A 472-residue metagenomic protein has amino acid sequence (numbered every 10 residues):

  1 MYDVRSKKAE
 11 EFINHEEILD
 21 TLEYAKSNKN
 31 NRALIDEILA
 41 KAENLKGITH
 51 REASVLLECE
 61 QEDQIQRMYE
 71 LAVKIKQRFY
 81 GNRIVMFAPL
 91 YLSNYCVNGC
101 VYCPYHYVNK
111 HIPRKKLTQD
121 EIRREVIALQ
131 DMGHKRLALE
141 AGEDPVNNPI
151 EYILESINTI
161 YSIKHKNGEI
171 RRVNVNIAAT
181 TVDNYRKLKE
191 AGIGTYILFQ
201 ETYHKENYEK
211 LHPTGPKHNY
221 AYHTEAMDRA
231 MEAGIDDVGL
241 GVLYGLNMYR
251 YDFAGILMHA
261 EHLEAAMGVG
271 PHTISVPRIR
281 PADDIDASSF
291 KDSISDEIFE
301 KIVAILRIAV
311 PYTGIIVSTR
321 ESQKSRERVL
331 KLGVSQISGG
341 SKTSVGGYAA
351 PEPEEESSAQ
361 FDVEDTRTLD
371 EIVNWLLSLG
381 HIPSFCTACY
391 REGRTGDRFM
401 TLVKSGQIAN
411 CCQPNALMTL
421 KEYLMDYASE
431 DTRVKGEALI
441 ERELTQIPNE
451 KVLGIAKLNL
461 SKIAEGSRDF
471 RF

Functional and structural regions predicted by a protein language model:
M1-F87, C386-T387, R391, R398 (+3 more regions): Flexible, acidic/Gly-rich N-terminal and inter-domain linker regions that tether and position cofactor-handling modules
Y80-G81, V85-E121: Canonical Radical SAM [4Fe-4S] cluster-binding loop centered on the CxxxCxxC motif and its immediate flanking residues
A88, V126, L154-Y161, Y185 (+5 more regions): Generic structural signal for well-ordered alpha-helices, preferentially at hydrophobic/aromatic core positions
Y107-R124, A128-E232, D237-L246, G268-S275 (+1 more regions): Core AdoMet radical
A141, T195, Q200, A221-I285 (+4 more regions): Conserved C-terminal portion of the radical SAM core fold that forms the substrate/S-adenosylmethionine-binding
L211-K217, S288-D292, S358: Short glycine-enriched, charge-decorated loop/helix-capping segments at active-site entrances that position
G255-H259, G270-T273, P277, G333-E356 (+1 more regions): Active-site pocket-lining/capping segments in soluble small-molecule metabolic enzymes
A349-R367, I372: C-terminal helical cap(s) of enzyme catalytic domains, especially alpha/beta-barrels
